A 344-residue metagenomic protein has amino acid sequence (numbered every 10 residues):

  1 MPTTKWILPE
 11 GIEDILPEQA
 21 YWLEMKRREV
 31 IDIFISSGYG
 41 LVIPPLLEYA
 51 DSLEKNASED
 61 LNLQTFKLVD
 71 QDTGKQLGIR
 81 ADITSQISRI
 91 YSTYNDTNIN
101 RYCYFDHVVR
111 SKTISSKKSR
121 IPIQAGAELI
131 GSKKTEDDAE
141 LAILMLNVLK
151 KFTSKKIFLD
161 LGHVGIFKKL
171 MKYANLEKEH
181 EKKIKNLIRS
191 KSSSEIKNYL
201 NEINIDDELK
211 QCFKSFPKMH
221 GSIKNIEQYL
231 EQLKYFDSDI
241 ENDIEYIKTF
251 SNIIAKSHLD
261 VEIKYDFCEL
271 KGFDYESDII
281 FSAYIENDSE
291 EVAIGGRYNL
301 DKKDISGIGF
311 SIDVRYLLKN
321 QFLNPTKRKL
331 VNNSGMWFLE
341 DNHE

Functional and structural regions predicted by a protein language model:
M1-G11, K168-N175, E179, L187: General N-terminal leader/first-domain-start detector
M1-R80, A139: TRNA-binding/sensing appendages of the translation machinery
Q19-S37, E48-Y49, D82-D96, Y102-S154 (+1 more regions): Positively charged, Gly/Ser-enriched RNA/tRNA-binding surfaces
V42, D160, K264-D266: General small-molecule cofactor/ligand-binding pocket signal
P44-L63, G162-K172, E269-D278: Beta-rich nucleic-acid/ligand-interaction surfaces
L63-D72, L176-N198, I205, I285: Acidic, His- and aromatic-enriched active-site or binding-groove loops in soluble protein domains that engage sugars
L141, H163-I166, H180, I184 (+3 more regions): Internal, well-ordered alpha-helical segments in soluble enzyme and binding-protein domains
K151-L170, E177-H180, S194: Extended alpha-helical scaffolds
